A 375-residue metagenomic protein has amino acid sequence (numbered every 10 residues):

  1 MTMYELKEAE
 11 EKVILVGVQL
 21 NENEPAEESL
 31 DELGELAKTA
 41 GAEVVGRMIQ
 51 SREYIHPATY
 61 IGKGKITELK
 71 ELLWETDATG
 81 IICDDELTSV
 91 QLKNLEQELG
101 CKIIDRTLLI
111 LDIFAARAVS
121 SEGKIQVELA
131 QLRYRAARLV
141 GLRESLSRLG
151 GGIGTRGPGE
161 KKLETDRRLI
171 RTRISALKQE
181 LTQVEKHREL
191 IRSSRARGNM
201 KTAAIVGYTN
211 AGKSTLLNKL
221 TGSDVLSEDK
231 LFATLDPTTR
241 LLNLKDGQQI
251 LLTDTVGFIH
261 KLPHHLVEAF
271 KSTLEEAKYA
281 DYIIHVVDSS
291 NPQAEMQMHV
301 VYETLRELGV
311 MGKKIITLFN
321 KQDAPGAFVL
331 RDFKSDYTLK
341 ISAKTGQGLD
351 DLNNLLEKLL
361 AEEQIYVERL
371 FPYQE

Functional and structural regions predicted by a protein language model:
M1-D112: N-terminal accessory targeting/assembly segments
M1-Q19, G34, R133, A137-A211 (+4 more regions): C-terminal-of-GTPase-core extension/linker across diverse P-loop GTPases
T2-E5, E28-D31, Y54-K70, D236-P237 (+2 more regions): Switch II of P-loop NTPase G domains
Q19-N23, R52-Y54, E86-S89, L108-L111 (+5 more regions): Conserved nucleotide-binding/hydrolysis micro-motifs of P-loop NTPases
L20-E24, I55-T59, R117-S121, K162 (+4 more regions): Flexible beta-alpha connector loops of hexameric P-loop NTPases
E22, S29-K38, K70-E75, L87-C101 (+2 more regions): Conserved C-terminal guanine-recognition region of P-loop GTPase G domains, centered on the G4
L108-V127: Short alpha-helix plus adjacent loop in nuclease-associated cores
R188, R195-K201, L220-L251, H264-A269 (+2 more regions): Switch I (effector-binding) loop of TRAFAC-class P-loop GTPase G-domains
